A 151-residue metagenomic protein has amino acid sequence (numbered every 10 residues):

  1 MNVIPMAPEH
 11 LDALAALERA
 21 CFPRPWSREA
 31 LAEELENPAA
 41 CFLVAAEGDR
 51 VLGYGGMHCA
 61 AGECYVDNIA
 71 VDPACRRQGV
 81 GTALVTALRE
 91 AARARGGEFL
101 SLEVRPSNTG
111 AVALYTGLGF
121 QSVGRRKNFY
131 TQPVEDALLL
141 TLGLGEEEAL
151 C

Functional and structural regions predicted by a protein language model:
N2-A74, V85-A91, R95, G124 (+1 more regions): Acetyl-CoA-dependent GNAT
V66, L100-V104: Conserved hydrophobic beta-strand within the GNAT/NAT acetyltransferase core sheet that lines the active-site cleft
D72-Q78, P106-N108: Active-site acidic-Proline motif in GNAT/NAT acetyltransferases
G79, G96, G119: Short glycine-rich hinge loops at helix-strand junctions in the catalytic core of two-component histidine kinases
V85, N108-A111, N128-P133: Short glycine/proline-centered loop/turn elements that form peptide/ligand docking sites
E103, T116, Q121-L139: Conserved catalytic-core motifs of GNAT/GCN5-like acyltransferases
